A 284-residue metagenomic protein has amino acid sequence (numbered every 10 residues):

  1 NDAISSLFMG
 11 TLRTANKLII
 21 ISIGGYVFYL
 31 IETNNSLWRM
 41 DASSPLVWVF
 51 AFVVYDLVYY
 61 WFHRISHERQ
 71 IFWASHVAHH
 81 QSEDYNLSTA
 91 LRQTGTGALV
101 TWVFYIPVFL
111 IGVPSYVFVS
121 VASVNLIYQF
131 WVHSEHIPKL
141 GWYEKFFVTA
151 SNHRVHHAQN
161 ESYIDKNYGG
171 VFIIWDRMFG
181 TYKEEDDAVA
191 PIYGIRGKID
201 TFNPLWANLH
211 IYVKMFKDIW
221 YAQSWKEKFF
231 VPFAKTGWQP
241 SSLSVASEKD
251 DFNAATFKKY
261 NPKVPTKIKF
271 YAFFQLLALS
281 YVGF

Functional and structural regions predicted by a protein language model:
N1, L37-W48, W61-Q70, V213-A222 (+1 more regions): Hydrophobic alpha-helical transmembrane segments
N1-L46: Topogenic membrane-insertion module of multi-pass membrane proteins
D2-M9, S82-Y85, N253-V264: Cytosolic juxtamembrane amphipathic/interface segments immediately preceding and feeding into a transmembrane helix
S5, G169-I173, E227: Non-catalytic, well-ordered alpha-helical scaffold segments
T11-I20, S43-K198: Membrane-embedded catalytic scaffold of the fatty acid hydroxylase/desaturase
R64-W73, V77, F230-A255: Short, charged cytosolic
A190-W238: A membrane-cytosol interface segment of integral membrane proteins
P262-F284: Substrate-recognition/cap regions that form aromatic- and gly/pro-loop-enriched pockets for small-molecule ligands
